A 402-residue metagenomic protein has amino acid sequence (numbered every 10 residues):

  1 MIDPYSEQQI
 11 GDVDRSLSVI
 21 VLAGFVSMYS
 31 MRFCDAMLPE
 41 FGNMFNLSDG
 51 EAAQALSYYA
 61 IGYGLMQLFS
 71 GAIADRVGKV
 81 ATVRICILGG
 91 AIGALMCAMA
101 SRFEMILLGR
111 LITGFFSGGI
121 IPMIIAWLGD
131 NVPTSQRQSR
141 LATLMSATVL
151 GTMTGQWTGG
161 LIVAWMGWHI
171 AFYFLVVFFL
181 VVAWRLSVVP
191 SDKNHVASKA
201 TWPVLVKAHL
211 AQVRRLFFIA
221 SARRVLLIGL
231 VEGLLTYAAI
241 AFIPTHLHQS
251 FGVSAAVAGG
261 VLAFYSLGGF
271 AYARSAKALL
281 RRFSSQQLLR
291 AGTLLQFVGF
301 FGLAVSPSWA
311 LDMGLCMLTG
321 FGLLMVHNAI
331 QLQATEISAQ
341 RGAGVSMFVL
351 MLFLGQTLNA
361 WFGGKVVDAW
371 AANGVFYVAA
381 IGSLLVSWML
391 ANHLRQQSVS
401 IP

Functional and structural regions predicted by a protein language model:
I2-I10, S191-V225: Juxtamembrane intracellular "pre-TM" segments in multi-pass secondary transporters
N46, G78, M99-M105, F116 (+2 more regions): Helix-breaking motifs and short loop linkers at transmembrane-helix boundaries and internal kinks in secondary membrane
L65-E104: Conserved MFS/SLC helix-loop-helix module at the cytosolic interface between two early adjacent transmembrane helices
Q67-G78, Y272-S284, V367-D368: Helix-to-loop junctions at the C-terminal end of transmembrane segments in multipass secondary transporters
G89, G93, E104-T113, A310-L318: Paired small-residue
M105, T134-Q136, T143-P190: Helix-loop-helix hairpin linking two adjacent transmembrane segments in secondary transporters
G109-L150: Cytoplasmic helix-loop-helix junction between adjacent transmembrane helices in 12-TM secondary transporters
S338-W370, A379: A late C-terminal transmembrane helix in Major Facilitator Superfamily
